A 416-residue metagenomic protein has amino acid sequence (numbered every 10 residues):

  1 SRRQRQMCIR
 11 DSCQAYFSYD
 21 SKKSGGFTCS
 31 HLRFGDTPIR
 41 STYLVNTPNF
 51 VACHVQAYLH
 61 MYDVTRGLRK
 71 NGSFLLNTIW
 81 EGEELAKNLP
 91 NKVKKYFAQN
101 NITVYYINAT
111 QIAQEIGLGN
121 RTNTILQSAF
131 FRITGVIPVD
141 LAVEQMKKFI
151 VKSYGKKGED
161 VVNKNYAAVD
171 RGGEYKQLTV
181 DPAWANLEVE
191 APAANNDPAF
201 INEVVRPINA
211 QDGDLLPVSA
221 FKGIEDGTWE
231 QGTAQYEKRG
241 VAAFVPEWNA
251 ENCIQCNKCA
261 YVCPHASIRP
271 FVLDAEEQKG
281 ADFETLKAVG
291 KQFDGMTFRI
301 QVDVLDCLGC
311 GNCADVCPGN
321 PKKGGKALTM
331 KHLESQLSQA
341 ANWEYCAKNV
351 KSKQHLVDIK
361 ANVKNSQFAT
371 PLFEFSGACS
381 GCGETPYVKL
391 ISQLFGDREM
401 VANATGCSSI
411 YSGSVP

Functional and structural regions predicted by a protein language model:
Q6, R10-A210, E277-D282: Active-site cofactor/cluster-binding pocket
D36-P38, A57-Y62, N312, E384-L394: Short alpha-helical segments and helix-capping/turn motifs at coil-helix boundaries
A142-V143, G155-D306, A314-P416: Ferredoxin-type iron-sulfur electron-transfer modules and their immediate structural context
